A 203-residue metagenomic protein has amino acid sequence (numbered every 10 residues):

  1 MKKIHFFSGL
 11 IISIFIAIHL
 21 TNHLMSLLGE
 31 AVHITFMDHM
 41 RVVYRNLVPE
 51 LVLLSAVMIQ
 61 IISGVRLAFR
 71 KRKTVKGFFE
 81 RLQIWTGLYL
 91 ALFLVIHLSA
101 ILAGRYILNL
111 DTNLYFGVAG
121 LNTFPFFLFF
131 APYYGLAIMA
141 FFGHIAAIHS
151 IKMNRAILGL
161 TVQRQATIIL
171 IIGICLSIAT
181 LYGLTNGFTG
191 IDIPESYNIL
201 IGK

Functional and structural regions predicted by a protein language model:
M1-K203: Membrane-embedded alpha-helical bundles that constitute the cytochrome b-like, heme-associated redox core of multi-pass
